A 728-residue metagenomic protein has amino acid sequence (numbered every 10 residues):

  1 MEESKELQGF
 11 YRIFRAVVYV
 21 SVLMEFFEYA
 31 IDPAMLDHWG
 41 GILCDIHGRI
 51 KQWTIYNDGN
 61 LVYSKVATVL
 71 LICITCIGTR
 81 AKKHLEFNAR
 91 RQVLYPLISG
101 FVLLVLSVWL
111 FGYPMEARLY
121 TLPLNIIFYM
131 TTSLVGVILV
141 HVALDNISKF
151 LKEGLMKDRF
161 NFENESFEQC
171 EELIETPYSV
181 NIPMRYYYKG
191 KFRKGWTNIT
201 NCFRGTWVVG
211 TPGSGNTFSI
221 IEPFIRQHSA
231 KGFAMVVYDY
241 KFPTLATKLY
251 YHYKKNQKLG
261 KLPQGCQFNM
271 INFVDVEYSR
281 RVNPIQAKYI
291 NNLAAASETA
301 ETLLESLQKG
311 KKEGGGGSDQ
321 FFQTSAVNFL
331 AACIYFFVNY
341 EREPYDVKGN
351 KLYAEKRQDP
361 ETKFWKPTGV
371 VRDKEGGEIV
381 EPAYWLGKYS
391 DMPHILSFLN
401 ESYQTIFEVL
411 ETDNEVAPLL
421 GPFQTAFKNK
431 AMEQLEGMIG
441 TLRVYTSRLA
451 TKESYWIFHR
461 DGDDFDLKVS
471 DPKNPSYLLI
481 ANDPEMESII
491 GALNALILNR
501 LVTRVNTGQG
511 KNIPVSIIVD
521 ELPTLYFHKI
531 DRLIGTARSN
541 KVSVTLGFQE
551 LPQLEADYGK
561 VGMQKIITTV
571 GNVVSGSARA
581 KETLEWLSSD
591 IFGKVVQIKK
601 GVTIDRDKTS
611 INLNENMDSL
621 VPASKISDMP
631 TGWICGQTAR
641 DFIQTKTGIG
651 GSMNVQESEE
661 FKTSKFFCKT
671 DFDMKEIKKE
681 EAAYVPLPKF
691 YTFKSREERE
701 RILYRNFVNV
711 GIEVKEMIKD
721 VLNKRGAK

Functional and structural regions predicted by a protein language model:
M1-S214, F218, P223, K231 (+3 more regions): Basic- and hydrophobic-enriched, low-structure N-terminal and domain-boundary segments that flank ATP-binding catalytic
I13, V17-V18, H252, L533 (+1 more regions): Residues in and immediately flanking transmembrane alpha helices
E25, S148, K152-M156, I199-V542 (+5 more regions): P-loop NTPase motor domains
L103-L104, I480, I517, V570: Short, flexible active-site loops
N161, S166, S179-N181, S279-P284 (+7 more regions): Residue-level preference for alpha-helix termini and adjacent loops
I534-T536, N540-T638, K724: Conserved ATP-driven motor cores of ASCE-family P-loop NTPases powering translocation/secretion/packaging/pilus
